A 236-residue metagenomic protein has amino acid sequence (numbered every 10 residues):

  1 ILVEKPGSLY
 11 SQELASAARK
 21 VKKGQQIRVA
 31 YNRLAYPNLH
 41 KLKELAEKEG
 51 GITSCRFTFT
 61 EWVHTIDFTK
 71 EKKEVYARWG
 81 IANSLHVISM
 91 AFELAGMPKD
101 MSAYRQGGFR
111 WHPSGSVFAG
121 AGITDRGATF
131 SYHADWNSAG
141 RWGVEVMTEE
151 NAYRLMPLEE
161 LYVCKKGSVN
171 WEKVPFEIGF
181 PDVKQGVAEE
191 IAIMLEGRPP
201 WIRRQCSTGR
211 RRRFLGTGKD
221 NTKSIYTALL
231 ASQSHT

Functional and structural regions predicted by a protein language model:
L2-E4, I27-V29, L155: Hydrophobic residues in well-ordered beta-strands that form the structural core
G7-F68: A contiguous active-site-proximal alpha/beta segment in oxidoreductase catalytic domains
S16, P37, K41, M90 (+3 more regions): Alpha-helical elements of Rossmann-like donor-binding domains used by nucleotide-donor carbohydrate transfer enzymes
S16, Q26, A192-T236: C-terminal helix-rich "cap/oligomerization" subdomain common to oxidoreductases
R33-A35, T58-H64, G107-F109, W136-S138 (+1 more regions): Glycine-rich beta-alpha junction loops
V63-A91, G120, M147-T148, A152 (+3 more regions): Structured catalytic cores of enzymes that bind and process phosphorylated ligands/cofactors
D67-A139: Rossmann-like dinucleotide-binding domain that binds NAD(P)(H)
W111, D125-E190: NAD(P)-dinucleotide binding in Rossmann-like oxidoreductases
